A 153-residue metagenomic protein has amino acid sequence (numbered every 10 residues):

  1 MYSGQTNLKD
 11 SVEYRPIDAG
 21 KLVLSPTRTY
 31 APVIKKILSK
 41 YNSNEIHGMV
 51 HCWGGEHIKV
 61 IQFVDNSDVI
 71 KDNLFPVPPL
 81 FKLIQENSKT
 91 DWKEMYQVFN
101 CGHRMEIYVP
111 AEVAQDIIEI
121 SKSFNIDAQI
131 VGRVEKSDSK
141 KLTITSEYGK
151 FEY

Functional and structural regions predicted by a protein language model:
M1-Y153: Helix-biased detector of long, well-ordered alpha-helical tracts
